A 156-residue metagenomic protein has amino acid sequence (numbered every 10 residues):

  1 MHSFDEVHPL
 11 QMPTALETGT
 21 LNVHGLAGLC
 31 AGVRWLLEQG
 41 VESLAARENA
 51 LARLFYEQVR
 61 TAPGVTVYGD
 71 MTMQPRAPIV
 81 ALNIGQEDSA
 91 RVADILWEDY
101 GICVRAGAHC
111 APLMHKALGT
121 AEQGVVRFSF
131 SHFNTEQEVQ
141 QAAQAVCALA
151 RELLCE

Functional and structural regions predicted by a protein language model:
M1-E156: Pyridoxal 5′-phosphate
